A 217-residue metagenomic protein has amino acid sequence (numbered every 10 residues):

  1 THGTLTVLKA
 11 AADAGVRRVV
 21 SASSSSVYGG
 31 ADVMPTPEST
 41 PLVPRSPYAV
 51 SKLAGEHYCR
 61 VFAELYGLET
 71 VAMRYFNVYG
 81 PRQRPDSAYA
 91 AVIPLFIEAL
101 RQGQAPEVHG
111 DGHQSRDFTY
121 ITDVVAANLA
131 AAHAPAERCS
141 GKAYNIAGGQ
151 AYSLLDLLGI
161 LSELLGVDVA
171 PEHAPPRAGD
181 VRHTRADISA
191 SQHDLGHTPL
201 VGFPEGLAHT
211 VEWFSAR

Functional and structural regions predicted by a protein language model:
T1-V78, T122: N-terminal Rossmann-like NAD(P)+-binding domain of SDR-like oxidoreductases, especially those catalyzing
L8, A12, R60, P94-E98 (+3 more regions): Solvent-exposed, non-membrane alpha-helical residues enriched in polar/charged side chains
A12, G30-D32, R82, F118 (+1 more regions): Short glycine-/acidic-enriched loop or helix-start segments at secondary-structure transitions that form or flank
S24-V27, N77, Q83, H113 (+1 more regions): Active-site proximal helix/loop that lines the substrate pocket of Rossmann-like NAD(P)-dependent oxidoreductase domains
S51, Y89, T184: Short, conserved glycine- and acidic-residue-centered signature motifs in active-site or ligand-binding loops
A54, Y58, F62, V92 (+3 more regions): Hydrophobic alpha-helix immediately C-terminal to the catalytic Tyr-X-X-X-Lys motif of short-chain
P85, Y89-V92: Conserved catalytic loops of nucleotide-sugar-dependent glycosyltransferases that act on lipid-linked
L100-R217: C-terminal substrate-binding subdomain of Rossmann-fold SDR/epimerase-dehydratase oxidoreductases
